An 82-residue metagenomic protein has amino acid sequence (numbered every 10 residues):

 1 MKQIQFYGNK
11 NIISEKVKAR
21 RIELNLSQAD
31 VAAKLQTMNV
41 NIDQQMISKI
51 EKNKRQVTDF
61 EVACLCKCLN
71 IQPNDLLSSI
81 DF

Functional and structural regions predicted by a protein language model:
M1-L24: A short, Lys/Arg-rich alpha-helix, primarily the initiator
K2-Y7, D30, K67, N74-F82: Short, charged recognition helix plus adjacent turn of helix-turn-helix-like nucleic-acid-binding domains
I13, L24, V40, R55-T58: Flexible coil/turn residues that form the inter-helical turn or adjacent wing/linker of helix-turn-helix
V17, Q28, Q44, D59-V62: Helix-turn-helix DNA-binding elements, focusing on the entry/boundary residues of the two helices that contact DNA
K18, I22, Q36-T37, K52 (+1 more regions): Residue-level detection of the helix-turn-helix DNA-binding "recognition helix"
N25-K49: Short alpha-helical DNA-recognition segment
K54, T58-D75: DNA major-groove recognition helix of helix-turn-helix/homeodomain DNA-binding modules
